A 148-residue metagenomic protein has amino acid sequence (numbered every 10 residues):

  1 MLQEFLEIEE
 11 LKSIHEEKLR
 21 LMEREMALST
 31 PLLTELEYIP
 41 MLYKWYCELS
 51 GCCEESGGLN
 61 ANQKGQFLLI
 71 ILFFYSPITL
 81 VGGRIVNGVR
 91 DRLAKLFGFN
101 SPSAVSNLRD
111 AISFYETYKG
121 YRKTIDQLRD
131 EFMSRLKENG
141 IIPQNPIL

Functional and structural regions predicted by a protein language model:
M1-E48: General nucleic-acid-binding
E16-L19, E23, L68-Y75, R109: Short, amphipathic alpha-helical segments that act as regulatory/interfacial helices in nucleotide-processing proteins
W45-L59: Short, Lys/Arg-enriched N-terminal segment that forms or immediately precedes the first helix of a structured domain
A61-G88: Short, amphipathic alpha-helical "recognition" segments used to contact nucleic acids or chromatin
G82, N87-S101: Short alpha-helical "recognition helix" segments of helix-turn-helix
F99-E116: Major-groove recognition helix of helix-turn-helix-like DNA-binding domains
Y115-E138: Short Lys/Arg-enriched helix C-cap and helix-to-coil transition segments that create basic nucleic-acid-contact patches
N145-L148: Helix-turn-helix/homeodomain-like alpha-helical modules used for DNA recognition and transcription-factor dimerization
